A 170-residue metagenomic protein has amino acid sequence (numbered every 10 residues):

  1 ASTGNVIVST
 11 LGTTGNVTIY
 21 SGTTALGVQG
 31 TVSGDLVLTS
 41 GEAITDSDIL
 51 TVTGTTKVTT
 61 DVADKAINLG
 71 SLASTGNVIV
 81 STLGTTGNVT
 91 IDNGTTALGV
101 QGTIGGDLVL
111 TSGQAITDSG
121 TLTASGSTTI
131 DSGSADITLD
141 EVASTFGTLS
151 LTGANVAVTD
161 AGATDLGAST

Functional and structural regions predicted by a protein language model:
A1-T170: Extracellular lectin-like interaction modules
